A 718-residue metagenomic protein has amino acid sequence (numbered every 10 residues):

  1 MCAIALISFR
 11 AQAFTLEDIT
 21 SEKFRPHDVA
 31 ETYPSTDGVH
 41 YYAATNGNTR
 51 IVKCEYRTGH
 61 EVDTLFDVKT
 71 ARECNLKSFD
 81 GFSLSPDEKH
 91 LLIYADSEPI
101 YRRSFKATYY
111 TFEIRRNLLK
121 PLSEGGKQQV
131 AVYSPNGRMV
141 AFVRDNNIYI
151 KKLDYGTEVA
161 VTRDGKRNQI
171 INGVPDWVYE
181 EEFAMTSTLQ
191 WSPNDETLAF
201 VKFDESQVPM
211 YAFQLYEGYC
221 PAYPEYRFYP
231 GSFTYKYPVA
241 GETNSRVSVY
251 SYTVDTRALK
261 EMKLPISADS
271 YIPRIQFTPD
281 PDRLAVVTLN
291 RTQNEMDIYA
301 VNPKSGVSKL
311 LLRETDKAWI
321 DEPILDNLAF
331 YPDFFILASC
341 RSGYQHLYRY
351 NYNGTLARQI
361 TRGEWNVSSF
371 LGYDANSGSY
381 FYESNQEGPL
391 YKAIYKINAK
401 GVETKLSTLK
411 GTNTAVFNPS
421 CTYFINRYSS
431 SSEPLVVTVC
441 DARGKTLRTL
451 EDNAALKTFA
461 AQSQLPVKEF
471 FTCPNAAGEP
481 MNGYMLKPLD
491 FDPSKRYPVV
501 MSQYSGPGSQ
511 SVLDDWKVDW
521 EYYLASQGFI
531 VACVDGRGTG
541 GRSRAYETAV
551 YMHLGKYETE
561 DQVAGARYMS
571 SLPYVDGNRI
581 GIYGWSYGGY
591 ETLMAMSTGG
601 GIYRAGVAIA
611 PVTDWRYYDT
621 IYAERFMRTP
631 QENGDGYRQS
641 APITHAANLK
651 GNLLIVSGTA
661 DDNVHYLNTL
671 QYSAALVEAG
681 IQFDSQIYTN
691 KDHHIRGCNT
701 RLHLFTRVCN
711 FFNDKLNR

Functional and structural regions predicted by a protein language model:
I19, P281, N413-R718: Serine-hydrolase catalytic core recognition
E22, G59-V62, D96-Y101, F105-T108 (+4 more regions): Predominantly five- to eight-bladed beta-propeller fold
H27-T32, L76-S83, V174-P193, R274-I275 (+1 more regions): Signature of short aromatic-glycine-proline-rich micro-motifs recurring in repeat-based ectodomains
V29-Y33, A43-I51, D63-T64, D80-G81 (+17 more regions): Non-catalytic accessory segments flanking enzyme active sites
H40-Y41, L91, G137-V140, L198 (+4 more regions): Hydrophobic beta-strand positions that form the internal "hydrophobic ladder" of WD40/Gbeta-like beta-propeller blades
N48-K53, Y101-T108, D145-Y149, V208-F213 (+5 more regions): Structural motif
Y56-G59, E113-N117, L153-G156, T253-R257 (+4 more regions): Short loop/turn segments that connect beta-strands within beta-propeller blades
H60-E88, E98, E124-K127, T315-A318 (+1 more regions): Blade-loop segments of beta-propeller domains
